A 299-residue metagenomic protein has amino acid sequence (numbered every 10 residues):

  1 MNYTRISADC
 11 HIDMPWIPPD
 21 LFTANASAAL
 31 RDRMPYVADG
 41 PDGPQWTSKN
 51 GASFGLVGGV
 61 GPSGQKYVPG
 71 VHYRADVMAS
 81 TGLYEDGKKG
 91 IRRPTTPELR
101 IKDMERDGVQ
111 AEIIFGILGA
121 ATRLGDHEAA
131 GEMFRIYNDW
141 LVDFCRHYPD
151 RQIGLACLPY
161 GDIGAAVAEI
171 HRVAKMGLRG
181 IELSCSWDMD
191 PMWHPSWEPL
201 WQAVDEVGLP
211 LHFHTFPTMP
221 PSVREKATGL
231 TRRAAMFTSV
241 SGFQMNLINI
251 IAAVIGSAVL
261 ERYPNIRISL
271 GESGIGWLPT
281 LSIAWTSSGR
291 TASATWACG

Functional and structural regions predicted by a protein language model:
M1-G299: Helix-coil boundary/capping segments in enzymes
